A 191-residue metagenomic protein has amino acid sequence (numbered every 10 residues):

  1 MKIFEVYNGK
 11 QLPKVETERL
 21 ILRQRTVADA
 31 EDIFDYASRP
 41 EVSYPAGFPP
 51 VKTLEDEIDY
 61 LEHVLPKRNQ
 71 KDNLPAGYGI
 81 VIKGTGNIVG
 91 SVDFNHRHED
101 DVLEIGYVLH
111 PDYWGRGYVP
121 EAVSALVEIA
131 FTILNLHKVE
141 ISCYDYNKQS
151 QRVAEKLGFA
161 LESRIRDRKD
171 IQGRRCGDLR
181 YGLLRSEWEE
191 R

Functional and structural regions predicted by a protein language model:
M1-S43, G77-R191: Acyl-donor (CoA/ACP) binding surface of acyl/acetyltransferases
F34-S38, E62, N69: Alpha-helix boundary recognition
E41-V64: Conserved GNAT-fold acetyl-CoA-binding loop/helix
P45, K67-N69, G115: Short helix-to-loop capping/linker segments positioned immediately adjacent to catalytic or ligand/cofactor-binding
F48-P49, D72, D101: Short, surface-exposed helix-loop/turn micro-motifs enriched in polar/charged residues
T53-E55, R68, G173, W188: A short hydrophobic/aromatic micro-motif that marks alpha-helical segments and, especially, helix-coil
V64-G79: A short helix-loop-beta-strand connector motif used in the catalytic cores of GNAT acetyltransferases and, in some
